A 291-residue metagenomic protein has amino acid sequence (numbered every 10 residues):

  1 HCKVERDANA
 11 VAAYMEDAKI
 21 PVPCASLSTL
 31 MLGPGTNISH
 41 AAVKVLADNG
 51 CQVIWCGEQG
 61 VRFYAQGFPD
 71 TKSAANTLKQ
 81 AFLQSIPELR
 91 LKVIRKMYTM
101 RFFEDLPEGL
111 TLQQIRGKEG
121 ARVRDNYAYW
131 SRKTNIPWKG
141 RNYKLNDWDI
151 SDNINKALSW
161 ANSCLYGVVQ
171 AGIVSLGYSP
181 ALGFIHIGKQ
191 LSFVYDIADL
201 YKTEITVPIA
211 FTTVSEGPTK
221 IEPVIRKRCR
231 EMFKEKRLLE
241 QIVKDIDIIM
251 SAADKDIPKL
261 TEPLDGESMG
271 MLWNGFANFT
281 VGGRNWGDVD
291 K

Functional and structural regions predicted by a protein language model:
H1-K19: N-terminal, Lys/Arg-enriched amphipathic/low-complexity engagement segments that precede the first folded domain
V4-E5, V22-C24, I150: Solvent-exposed alpha-helices and their adjacent loops that cap or buttress functional pockets in soluble metabolic
A12-A18, E58, A157-S159: A broad, low-specificity signal for short, low-complexity segments enriched in glycine/proline and polar/charged
D17, G33, G177-S179: Residue-level signal for pocket-adjacent positions within structured domains
V22-A74: Glycine/small-residue-rich interface belts in oligomeric ring/scaffold proteins and their assembly partners
R62-K291: Active-site helix-to-loop segments that bind/position phosphate- or nucleotide-bearing substrates and donors across
